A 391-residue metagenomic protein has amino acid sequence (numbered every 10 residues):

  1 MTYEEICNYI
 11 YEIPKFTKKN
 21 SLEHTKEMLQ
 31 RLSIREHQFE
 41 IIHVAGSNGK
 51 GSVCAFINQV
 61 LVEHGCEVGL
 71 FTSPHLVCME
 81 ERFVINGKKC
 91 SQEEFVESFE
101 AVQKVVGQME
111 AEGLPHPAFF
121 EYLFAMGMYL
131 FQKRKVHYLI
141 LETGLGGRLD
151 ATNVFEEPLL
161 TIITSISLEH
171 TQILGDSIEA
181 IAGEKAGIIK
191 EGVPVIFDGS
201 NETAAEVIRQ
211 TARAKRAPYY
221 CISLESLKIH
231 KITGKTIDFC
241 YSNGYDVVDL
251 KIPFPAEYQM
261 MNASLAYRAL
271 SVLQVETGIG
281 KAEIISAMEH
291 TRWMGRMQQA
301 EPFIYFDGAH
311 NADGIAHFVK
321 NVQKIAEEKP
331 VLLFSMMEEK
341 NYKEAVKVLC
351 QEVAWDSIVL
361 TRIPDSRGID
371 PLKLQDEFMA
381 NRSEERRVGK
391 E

Functional and structural regions predicted by a protein language model:
M1-G46, V53-C66, F71, G107-L114: Short functional linear segments
L29-Q30, I34-H37, E63-E156, Q172-L174 (+1 more regions): ATP-dependent carboxylate-amine ligase catalytic core
Q38, K133, Y138-T143, L149-I162 (+3 more regions): Nucleotide phosphate-binding/pyrophosphate-handling subdomain across enzymes that bind or process nucleotide phosphates
I57, G127, I208: Aromatic/hydrophobic pocket-lining residues that form π-stacking "cages" and hydrophobic walls in ligand
S73, S165, S200, F334-E338 (+1 more regions): Cofactor-binding loop segments of dinucleotide-utilizing enzymes, especially the Rossmann-like FAD- and NAD(P)+-binding
M109-E112, K135-E142, P158-L250, A263 (+1 more regions): Acidic, Mg2+-coordinating active-site environments of NTP-dependent enzymes
N201-Q210, A214-Y220, F303-I304, E344-R387: C-terminal helical cap/extension that packs against the catalytic core of soluble nucleotide-cofactor enzymes
G389-E391: Positively charged, low-complexity/disordered segments
